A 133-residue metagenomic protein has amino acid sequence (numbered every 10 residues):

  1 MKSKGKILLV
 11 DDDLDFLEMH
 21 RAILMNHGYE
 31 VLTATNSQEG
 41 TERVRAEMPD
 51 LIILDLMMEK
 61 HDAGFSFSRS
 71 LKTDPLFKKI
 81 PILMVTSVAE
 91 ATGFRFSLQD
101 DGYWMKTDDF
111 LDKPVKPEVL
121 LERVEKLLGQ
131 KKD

Functional and structural regions predicted by a protein language model:
M1-K6, D112, K116-D133: Non-catalytic signal-transmission and effector/linker regions of two-component phosphorelay proteins
L14-L32: Two-component/phosphorelay signaling modules centered on CheY-like receiver
T33-E42, A63-G64: Helix N-cap/capping motif at the beta->alpha junctions
E42, F65-K78: Short amphipathic alpha-helix used as the core "switch/output" element in two-component signaling
E47-L54, M58: Active-site beta3 strand of CheY-like receiver
M48-D50, L76-P81: His-Asp phosphorelay/catalytic-motif detector in bacterial-type signaling
D62-S66, V88-D112, E118, E122: Alpha4 helix (beta4-alpha4-beta5 surface) of REC/receiver domains from two-component response regulators
